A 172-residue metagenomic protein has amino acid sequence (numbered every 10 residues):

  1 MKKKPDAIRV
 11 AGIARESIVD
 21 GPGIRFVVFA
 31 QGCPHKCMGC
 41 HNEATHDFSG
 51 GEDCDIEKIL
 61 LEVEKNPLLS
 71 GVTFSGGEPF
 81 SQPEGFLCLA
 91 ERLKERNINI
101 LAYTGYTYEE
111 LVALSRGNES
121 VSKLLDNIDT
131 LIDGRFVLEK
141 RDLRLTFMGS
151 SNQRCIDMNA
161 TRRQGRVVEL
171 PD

Functional and structural regions predicted by a protein language model:
M1-F29, M38, N42-F48, V167-V168 (+1 more regions): N-terminal [4Fe-4S]-dependent radical SAM core
D6-A11, I24-R25, N42-L124: Conserved Radical SAM active-site core
A14, T104, R135, N159: Residues at the C-termini of beta-strands that transition into short coil/loop
H35: Glycine-centered loop/turn positions within well-structured domains that cap or flank conserved ligand/cofactor-binding
N66-T73, I132-L138, R162-D172: Conserved C-terminal portion of the radical SAM core fold that forms the substrate/S-adenosylmethionine-binding
Q82-N97, R141-D172: P-loop/Walker A phosphate-binding loop and immediately adjacent motor/lid segment at beta-alpha junctions
D129: Receiver (REC) domain switch/active-site residues of two-component response regulators
